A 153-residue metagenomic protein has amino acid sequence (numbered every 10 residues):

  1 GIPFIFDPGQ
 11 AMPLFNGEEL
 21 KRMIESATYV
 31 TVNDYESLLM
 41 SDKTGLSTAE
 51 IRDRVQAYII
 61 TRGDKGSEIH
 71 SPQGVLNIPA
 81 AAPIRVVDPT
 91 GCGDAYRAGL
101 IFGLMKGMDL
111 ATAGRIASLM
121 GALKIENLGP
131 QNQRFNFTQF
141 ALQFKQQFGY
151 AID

Functional and structural regions predicted by a protein language model:
G1-T48, G66: Conserved beta-alpha-beta core of the PfkB/ribokinase-like small-molecule kinase fold
T44-D153: Conserved phosphate-binding/catalytic region of the ribokinase-like
